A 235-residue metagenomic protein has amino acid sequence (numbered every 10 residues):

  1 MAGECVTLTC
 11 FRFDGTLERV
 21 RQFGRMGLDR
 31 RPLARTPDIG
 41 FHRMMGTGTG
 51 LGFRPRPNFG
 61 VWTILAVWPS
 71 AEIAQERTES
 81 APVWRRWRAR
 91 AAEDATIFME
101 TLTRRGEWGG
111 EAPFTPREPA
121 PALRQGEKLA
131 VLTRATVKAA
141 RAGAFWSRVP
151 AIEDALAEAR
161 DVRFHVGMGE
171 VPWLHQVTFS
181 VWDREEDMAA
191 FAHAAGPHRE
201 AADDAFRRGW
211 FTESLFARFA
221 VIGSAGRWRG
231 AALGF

Functional and structural regions predicted by a protein language model:
M1-V61, A71-R77, A89-V177, E186-A194 (+1 more regions): Short S/T/G/P-rich N-terminal loop/turn motif that feeds into the first structured element of a domain
Q22, W84-W87, R207: Generic structural signal of hydrophobic/aromatic residues within well-ordered alpha-helices of folded domains
A81-A89, H198-E200: A common structural junction motif
E200-W210: C-terminal end-helix/capping segment
